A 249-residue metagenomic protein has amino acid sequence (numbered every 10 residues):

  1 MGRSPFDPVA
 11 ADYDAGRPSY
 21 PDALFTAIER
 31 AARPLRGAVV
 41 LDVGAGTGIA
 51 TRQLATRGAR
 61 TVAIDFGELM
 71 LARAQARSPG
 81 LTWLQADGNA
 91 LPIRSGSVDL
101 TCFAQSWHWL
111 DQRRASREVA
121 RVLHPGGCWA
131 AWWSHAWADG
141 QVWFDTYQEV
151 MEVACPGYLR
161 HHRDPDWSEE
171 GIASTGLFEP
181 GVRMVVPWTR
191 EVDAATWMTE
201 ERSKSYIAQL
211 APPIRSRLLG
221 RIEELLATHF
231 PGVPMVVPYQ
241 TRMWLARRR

Functional and structural regions predicted by a protein language model:
M1-L35: Conserved class I S-adenosyl-L-methionine
G37-A38, G96: Nucleotide donor/acceptor-binding cores
V39-L41, T47-A90: Class I SAM-dependent methyltransferase SAM/SAH-binding core
N89-L100: A short acidic, Gly/Pro-enriched loop at the edge of an enzyme's catalytic core that lines a small-molecule cofactor
Q105: Short catalytic micro-motifs in class I SAM-dependent methyltransferases
L110-E118: A short, conserved alpha-helix within the catalytic core of class I
R117-A120, H124-R190: Conserved catalytic/acceptor-binding region of the Class I
R163, W167-R249: Conserved Class I S-adenosyl-L-methionine
